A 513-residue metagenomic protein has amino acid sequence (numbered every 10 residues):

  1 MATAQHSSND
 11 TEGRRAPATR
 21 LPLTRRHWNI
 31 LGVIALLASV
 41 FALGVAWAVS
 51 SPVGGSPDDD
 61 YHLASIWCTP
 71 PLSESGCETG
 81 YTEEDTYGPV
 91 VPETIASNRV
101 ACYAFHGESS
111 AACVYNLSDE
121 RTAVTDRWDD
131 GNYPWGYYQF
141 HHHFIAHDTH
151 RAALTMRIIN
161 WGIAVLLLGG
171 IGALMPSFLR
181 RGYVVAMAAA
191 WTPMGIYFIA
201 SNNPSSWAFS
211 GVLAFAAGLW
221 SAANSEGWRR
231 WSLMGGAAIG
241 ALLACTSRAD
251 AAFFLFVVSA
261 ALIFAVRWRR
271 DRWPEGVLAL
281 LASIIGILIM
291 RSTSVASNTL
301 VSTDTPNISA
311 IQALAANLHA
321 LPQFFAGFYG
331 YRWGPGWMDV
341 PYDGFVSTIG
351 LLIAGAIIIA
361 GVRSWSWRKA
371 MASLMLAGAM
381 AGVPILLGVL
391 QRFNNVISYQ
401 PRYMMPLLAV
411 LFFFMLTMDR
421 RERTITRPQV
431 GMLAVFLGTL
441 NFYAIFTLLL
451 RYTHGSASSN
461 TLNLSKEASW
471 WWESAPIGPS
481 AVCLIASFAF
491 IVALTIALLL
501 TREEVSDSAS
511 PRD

Functional and structural regions predicted by a protein language model:
M1-V45, E275-L281, M432, F488-D513: Start-transfer (signal-anchor) and selected internal transmembrane alpha helices of multi-pass inner/ER membrane
P71-H150: Interfacial juxtamembrane loops and adjacent helix segments that form the catalytic/substrate-binding surfaces
F140, R269, G276-V277, I287-S364 (+2 more regions): Membrane-lumen/periplasm interface segments of multi-pass, membrane-embedded glycan/lipid transferases
T155-L179: Transmembrane-helix motifs of polytopic, lipid-linked glycan transferases
S201-A208: Short acidic/glycine- and proline-prone juxtamembrane loop motifs at membrane-interface regions of multi-pass membrane
G218-E226, A252-S283: Perimembrane helix-loop-helix junctions
L233-A249, F254-A260: Membrane-interface alpha helices of multi-pass inner-membrane proteins
A265-V266, T299-A310, Q429-D513: Transmembrane helical bundles and short interhelical boundary loops of multi-pass, membrane-embedded
